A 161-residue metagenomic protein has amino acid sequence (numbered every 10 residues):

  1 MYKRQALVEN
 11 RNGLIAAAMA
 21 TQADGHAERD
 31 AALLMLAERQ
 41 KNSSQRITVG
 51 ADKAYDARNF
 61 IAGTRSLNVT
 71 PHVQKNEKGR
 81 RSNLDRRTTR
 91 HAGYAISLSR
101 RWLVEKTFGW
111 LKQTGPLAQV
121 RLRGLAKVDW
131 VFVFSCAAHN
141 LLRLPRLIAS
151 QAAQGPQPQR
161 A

Functional and structural regions predicted by a protein language model:
M1-A161: Anion-binding and metal-coordination hotspots
